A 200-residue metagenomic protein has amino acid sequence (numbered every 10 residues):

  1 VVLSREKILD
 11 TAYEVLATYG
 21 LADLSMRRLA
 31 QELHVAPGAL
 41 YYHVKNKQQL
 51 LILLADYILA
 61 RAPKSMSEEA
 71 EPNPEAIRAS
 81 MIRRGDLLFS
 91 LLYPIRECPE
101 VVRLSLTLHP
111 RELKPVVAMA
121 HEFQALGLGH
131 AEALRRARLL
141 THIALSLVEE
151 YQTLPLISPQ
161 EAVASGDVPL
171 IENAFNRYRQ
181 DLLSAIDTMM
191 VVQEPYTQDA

Functional and structural regions predicted by a protein language model:
V1-K7: Short, Lys/Arg-enriched anionic-surface-contact patches
K7, T11, V15-Q49, L53: Helix-turn-helix
L9, P74, R78, I82 (+2 more regions): Short, amphipathic alpha-helical "lid/cap" segments that border enzyme active or binding sites
L54-A55, D86-A118, E149-Q160: Amphipathic alpha-helical segments used for helix-helix packing
D56-R61: Short, basic, alpha-helical segments at the C-terminal edge of helix-turn-helix-like DNA-binding modules
K64-S105, R111, H130, A137-L140: Hydrophobic alpha-helical connector segments
K114-I143, L147-V148: A contiguous pocket-lining binding segment that forms or flanks enzyme active sites
T153-A200: C-terminal peripheral helix-coil segments that are non-catalytic and often amphipathic
